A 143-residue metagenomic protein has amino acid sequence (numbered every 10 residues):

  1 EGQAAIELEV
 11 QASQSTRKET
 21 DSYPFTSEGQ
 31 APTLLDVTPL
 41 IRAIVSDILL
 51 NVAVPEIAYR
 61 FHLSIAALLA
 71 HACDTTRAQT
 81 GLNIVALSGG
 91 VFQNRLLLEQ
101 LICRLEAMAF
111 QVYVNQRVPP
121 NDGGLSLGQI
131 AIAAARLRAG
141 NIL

Functional and structural regions predicted by a protein language model:
E1-L82, L96-C103: A contiguous, well-structured pocket-lining segment that forms one wall/lid of small-molecule binding clefts in soluble
T26, H62, Q93, P119 (+1 more regions): Generic, ordered loop/turn and secondary-structure boundary motif
G29, V91, A131: A broadly conserved detector of short glycine/acidic/proline-rich loop/turn motifs that flank catalytic sites and bind
F61, I65, C73, A86-V91 (+1 more regions): Active-site proximal loops enriched in glycine and acidic residues that flank catalytic Cys/His/Asp and coordinate
T75-Q79, N83, R104-V112, I130-L137: Hydrophobic alpha-helical segments
N83-V85, R95, L101-L125: Conserved phosphate-binding/catalytic loops in two-lobed NTP-binding clefts
Y113-L143: Glycine-rich phosphate-binding/hydrolytic loop that grips phosphoryl groups
